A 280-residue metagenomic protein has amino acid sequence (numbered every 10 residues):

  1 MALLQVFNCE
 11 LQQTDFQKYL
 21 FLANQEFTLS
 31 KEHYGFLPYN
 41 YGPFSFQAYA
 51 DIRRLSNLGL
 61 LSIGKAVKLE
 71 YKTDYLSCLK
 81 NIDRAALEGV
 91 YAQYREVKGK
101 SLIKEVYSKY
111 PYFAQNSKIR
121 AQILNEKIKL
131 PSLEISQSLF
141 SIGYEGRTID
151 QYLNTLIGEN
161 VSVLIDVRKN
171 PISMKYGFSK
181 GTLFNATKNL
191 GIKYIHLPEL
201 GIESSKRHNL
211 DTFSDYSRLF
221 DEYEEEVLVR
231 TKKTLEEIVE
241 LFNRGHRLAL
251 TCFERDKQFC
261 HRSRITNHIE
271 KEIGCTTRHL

Functional and structural regions predicted by a protein language model:
M1-E145, K271-C275: Domain-edge interaction signal
Y19, V163-I172, H196-P198, H279-L280: A short beta-strand-loop structural module common to alpha/beta enzyme folds
L130-E134, L210-D221: Short, basic/glycine-rich phosphate-binding loops at helix/coil junctions that contact nucleotide phosphates
E145-L156: Short, acidic/polar
V163-N170, R247-R255: Acidic beta-strand-to-loop metal/phosphate-binding motif
M174-Y216: Short, surface-exposed acidic-centric catalytic microdomains
S179, F259-E270: Short Gly/Thr/Asp-enriched flexible loops that form oxyanion-binding sites at enzyme active sites
S214-A249: Internal catalytic-core helix/loop-beta-alpha segment that presents or stabilizes conserved functional determinants
